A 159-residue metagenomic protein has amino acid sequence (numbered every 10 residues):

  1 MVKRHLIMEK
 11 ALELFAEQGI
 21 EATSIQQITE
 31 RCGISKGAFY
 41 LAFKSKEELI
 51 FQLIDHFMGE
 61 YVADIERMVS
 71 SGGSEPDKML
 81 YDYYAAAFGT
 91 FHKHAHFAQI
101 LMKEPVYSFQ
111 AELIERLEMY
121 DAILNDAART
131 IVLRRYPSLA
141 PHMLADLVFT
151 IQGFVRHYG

Functional and structural regions predicted by a protein language model:
M1-Q18, Q27, R31: Basic, helix-initiating cap at the start of DNA-binding domains
R4-E9, E21-A22, A42-E66, S70: An amphipathic alpha-helix adjacent to DNA-recognition modules
I34-F43: Short hydrophobic/aromatic patch on the recognition helix
Q52, E66-K93, I151: Hydrophobic alpha-helical connector segments
I54, M58, I114-A122, V148: Amphipathic, non-transmembrane alpha-helical scaffold segments
H96-N125: Short secondary-structure transition hinges
D121-L144: Hydrophobic alpha-helical bundle segments that form small-molecule/ligand-binding pockets
P141-G159: Hydrophobic alpha-helical segments that form the core of small-molecule binding pockets and/or dimer interfaces
